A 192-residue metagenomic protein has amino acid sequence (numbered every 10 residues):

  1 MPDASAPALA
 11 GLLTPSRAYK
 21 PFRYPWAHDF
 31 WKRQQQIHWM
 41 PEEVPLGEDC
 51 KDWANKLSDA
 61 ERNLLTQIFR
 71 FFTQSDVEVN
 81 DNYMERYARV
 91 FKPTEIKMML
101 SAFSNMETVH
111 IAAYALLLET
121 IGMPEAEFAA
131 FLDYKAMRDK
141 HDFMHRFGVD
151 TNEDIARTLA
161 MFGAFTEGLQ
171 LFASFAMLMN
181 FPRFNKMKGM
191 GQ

Functional and structural regions predicted by a protein language model:
M1-Q192: Non-heme di-metal
